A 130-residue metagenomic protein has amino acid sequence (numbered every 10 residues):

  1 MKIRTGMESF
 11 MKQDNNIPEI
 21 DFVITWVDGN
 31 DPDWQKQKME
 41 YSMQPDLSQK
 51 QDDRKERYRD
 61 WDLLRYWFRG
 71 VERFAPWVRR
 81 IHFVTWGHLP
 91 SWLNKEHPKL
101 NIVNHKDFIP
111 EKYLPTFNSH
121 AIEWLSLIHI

Functional and structural regions predicted by a protein language model:
K2-D107: N-terminal anchoring/stem segment of glycosyltransferases
R59-L63, P110-I122: A short, glycine-/small-residue-rich helix N-cap motif at loop->alpha-helix starts within glycosyltransferase
W67-G70, A121-S126: Short, hydrophobic/aromatic alpha-helical segments in well-folded domains
I128-I130: Conserved small/polar residues in nucleotide/adenosyl-binding loops
